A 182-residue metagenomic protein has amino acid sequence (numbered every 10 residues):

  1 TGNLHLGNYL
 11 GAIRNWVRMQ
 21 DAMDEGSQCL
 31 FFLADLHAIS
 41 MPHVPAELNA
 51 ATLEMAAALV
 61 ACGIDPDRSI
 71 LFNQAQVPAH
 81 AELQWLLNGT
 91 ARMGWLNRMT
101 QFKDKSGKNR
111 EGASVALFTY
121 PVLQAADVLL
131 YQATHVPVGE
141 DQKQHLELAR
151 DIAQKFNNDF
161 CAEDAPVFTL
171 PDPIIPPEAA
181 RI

Functional and structural regions predicted by a protein language model:
T1-A126: N-terminal Rossmann-like or analogous alpha/beta NTP/dinucleotide-binding catalytic cores that position adenine
K103-I182: Active-site cores that bind ATP or allylic diphosphates and position pyrophosphate for catalysis
